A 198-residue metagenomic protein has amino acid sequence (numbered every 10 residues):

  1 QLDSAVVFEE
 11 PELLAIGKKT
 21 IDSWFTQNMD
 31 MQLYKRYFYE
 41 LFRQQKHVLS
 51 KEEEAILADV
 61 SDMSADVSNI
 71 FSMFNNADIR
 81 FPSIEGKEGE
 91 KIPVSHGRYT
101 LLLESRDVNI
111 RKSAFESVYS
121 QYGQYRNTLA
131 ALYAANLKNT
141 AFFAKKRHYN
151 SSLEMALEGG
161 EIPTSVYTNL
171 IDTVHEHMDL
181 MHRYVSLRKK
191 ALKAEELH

Functional and structural regions predicted by a protein language model:
Q1-H198: A well-structured
